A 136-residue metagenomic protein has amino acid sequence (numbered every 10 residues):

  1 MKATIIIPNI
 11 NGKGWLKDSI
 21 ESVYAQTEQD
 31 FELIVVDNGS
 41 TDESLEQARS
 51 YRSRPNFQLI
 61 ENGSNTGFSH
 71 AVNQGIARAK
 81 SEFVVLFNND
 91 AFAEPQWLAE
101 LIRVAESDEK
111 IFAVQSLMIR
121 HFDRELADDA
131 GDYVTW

Functional and structural regions predicted by a protein language model:
K2-T4, E32: Cell-envelope/extracellular polymer assembly enzymes that use nucleotide-activated donors
I7-D18, E28, G39: Active-site beta-to-alpha loop of glycosyltransferases that engages the nucleotide-sugar donor
S22, D37-E46, S64: A conserved acidic beta->alpha catalytic loop
S22-D30: Short, acidic, metal-binding catalytic loop of nucleotide-sugar glycosyltransferases
F31-G39, Q58-N62: Short beta-strand/loop segment that forms part of the nucleotide-sugar
E61-A79, N89: Glycine-rich, basic loop-to-helix element that forms the pyrophosphate-binding segment of sugar-nucleotide handling
V84: Short aromatic/hydrophobic "clamp" motif used to bind/position activated sugar donors
P95-D128: Conserved donor NDP-sugar-binding/catalytic core segment of glycosyltransferases
